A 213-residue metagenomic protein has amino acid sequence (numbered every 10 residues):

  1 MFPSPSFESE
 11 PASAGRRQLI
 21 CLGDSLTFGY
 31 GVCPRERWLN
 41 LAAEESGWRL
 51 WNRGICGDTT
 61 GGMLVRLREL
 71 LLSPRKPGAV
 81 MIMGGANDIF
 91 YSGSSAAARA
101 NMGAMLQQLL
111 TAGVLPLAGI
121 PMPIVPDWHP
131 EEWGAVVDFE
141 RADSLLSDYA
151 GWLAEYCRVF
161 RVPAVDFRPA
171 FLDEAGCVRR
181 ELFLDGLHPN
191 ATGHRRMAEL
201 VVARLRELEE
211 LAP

Functional and structural regions predicted by a protein language model:
F2-G62, R66-K76: Serine-esterase "nucleophile elbow" of acetyl-processing enzymes
G15, E45, V65-P213: Alpha-helical cap/lid subdomain in secreted, periplasmic, or secretory-pathway luminal O-acyl-processing enzymes
